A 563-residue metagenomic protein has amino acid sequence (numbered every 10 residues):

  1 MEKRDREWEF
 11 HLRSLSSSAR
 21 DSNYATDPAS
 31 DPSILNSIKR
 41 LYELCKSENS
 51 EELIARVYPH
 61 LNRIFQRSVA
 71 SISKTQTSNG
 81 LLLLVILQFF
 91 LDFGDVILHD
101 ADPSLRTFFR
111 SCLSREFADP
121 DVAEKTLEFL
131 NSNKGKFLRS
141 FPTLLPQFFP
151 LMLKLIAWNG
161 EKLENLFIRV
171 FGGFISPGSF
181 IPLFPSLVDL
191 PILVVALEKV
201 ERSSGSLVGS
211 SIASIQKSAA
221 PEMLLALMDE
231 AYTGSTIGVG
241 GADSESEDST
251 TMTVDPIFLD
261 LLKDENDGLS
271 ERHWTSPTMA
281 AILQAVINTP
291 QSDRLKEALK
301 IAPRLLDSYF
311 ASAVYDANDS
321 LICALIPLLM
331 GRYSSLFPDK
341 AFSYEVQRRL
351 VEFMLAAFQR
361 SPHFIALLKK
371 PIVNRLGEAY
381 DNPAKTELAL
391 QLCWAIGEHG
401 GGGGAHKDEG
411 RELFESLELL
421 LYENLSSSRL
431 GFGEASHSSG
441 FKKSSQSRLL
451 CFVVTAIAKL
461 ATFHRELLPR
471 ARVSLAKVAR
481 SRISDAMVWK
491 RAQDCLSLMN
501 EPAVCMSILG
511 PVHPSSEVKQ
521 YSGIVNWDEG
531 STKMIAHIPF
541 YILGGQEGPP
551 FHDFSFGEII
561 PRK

Functional and structural regions predicted by a protein language model:
M1-R4: Intrinsically disordered, low-structural-confidence terminal and linker regions
W8-T26, S37-N49, L53-F117, D121-G160 (+5 more regions): Extended amphipathic alpha-helical scaffolding regions
